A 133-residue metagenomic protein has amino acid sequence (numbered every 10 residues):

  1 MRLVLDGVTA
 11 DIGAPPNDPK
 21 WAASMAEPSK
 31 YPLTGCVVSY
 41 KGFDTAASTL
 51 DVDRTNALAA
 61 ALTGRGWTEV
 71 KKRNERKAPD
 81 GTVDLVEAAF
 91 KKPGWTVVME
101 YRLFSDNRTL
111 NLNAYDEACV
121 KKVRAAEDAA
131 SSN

Functional and structural regions predicted by a protein language model:
M1-E27, A47-N133: An acidic-aromatic pocket/loop used at catalytic or ligand-binding sites
Y31-D44: Acidic/histidine-rich, surface-exposed loop or edge segments in extracytoplasmic proteins
